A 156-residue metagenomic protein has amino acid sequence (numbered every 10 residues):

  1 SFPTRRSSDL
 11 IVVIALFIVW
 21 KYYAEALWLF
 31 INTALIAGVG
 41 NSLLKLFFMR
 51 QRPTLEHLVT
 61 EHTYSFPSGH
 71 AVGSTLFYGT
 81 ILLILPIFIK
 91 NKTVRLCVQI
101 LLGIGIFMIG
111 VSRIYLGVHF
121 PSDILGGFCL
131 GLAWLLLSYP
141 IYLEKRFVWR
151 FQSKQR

Functional and structural regions predicted by a protein language model:
F2-S7: Short, small-residue-biased leader/transition segments that mark boundaries at the very start of proteins
I11-A15, I104-F107: Core hydrophobic alpha-helical membrane-spanning segments
V12-A37: Interfacial segments of alpha-helical transmembrane regions
V13-F17, S42-Q51, G69-T80: Hydrophobic alpha-helical transmembrane segments
V19, F47-F48, Y142-K145: Helix-loop junctions at the membrane-solvent interface of multi-pass transporters, primarily the C-terminal
K21-Y22, G38-L43, T80, L136-L137: Transmembrane alpha-helix boundary/anchor motif
F30-R50, V98-V111: Small-polar-interrupted transmembrane alpha-helices in polytopic inner-membrane proteins
T54-R156: Membrane-embedded catalytic cores of phosphoryl/pyrophosphoryl-handling enzymes
